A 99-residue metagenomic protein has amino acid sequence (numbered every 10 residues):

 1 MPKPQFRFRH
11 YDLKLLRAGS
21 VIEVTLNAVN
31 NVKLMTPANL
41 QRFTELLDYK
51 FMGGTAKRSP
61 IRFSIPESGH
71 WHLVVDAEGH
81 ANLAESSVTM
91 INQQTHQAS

Functional and structural regions predicted by a protein language model:
M1-S99: Acidic, Ser/Thr/Pro
